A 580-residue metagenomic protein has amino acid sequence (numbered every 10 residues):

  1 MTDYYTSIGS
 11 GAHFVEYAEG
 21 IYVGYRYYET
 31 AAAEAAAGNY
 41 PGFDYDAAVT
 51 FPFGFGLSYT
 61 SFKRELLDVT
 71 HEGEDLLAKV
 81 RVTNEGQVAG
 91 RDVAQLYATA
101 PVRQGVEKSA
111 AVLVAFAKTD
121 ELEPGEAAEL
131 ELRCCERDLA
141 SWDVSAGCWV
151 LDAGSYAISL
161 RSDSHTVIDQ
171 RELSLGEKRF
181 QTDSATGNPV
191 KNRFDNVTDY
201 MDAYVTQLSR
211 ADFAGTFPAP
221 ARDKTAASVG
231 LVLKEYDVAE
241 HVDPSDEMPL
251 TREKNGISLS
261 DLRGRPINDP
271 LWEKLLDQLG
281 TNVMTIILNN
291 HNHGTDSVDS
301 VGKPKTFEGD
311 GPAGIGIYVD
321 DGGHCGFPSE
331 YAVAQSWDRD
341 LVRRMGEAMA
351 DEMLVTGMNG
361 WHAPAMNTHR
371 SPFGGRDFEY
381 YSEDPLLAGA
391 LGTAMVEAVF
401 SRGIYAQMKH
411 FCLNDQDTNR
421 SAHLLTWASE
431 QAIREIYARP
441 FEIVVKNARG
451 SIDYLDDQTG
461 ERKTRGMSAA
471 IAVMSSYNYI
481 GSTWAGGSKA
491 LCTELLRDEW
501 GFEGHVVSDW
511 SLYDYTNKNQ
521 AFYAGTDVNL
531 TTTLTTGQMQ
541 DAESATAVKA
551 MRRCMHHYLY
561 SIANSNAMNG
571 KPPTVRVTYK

Functional and structural regions predicted by a protein language model:
M1-W142, V150-S164, S184-K580: Glycoside hydrolase catalytic-domain context in secreted enzymes
G147: Extracellular/periplasmic metallocenter environments
T166-A185: Short beta-strand elements
